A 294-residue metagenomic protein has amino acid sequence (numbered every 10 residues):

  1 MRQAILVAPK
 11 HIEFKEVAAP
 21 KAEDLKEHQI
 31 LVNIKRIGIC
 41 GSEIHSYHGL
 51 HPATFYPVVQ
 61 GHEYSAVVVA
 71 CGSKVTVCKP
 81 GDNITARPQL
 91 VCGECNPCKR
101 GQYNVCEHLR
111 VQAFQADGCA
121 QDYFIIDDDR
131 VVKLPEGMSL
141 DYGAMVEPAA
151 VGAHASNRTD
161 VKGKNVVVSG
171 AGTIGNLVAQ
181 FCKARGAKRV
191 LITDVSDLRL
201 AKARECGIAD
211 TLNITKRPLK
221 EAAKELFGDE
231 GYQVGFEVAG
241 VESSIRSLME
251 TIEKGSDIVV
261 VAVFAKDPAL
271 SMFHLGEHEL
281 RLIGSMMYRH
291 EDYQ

Functional and structural regions predicted by a protein language model:
A22-I37, L50-N96, R130, P135-G137: Glycine-rich beta-strand-centered segment in the early N-terminal region that forms part of a ligand/cofactor-binding
G81, G231-Y232: Local beta-strand N-terminus motif with an aromatic residue
C92-S169: NAD(P)H dinucleotide-binding glycine-rich loop of Rossmann-like/cofactor-binding domains, especially the beta1-alpha1
M138-R217, E221: Mid-domain Rossmann-like dinucleotide-binding core that forms the NAD(H)/NADP(H) cofactor-binding site
K220-D229, A265-Q294: C-terminal substrate-binding/catalytic core of Rossmann-like NAD(P)-dependent dehydrogenases/reductases
I252-E253: Helix-to-beta-strand junctions that scaffold the AdoMet/dcAdoMet cofactor pocket in Class I SAM-dependent enzymes
S256-D257: Glycine-centered, small-residue-biased loops immediately flanking beta-strands in adenine/cofactor-binding cores
V261-A262: Acidic carboxylate diad motif detector
